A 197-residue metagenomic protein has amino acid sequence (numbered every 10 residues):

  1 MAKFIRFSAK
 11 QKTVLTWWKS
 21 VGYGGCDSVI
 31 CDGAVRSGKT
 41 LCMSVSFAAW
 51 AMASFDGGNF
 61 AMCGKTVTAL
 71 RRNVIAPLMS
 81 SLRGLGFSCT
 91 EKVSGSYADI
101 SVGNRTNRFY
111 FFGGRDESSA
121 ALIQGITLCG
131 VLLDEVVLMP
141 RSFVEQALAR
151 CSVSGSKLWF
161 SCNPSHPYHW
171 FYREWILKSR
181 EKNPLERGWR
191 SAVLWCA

Functional and structural regions predicted by a protein language model:
M1-A197: Phosphate/NTP-binding elements of NTP-utilizing enzymes
